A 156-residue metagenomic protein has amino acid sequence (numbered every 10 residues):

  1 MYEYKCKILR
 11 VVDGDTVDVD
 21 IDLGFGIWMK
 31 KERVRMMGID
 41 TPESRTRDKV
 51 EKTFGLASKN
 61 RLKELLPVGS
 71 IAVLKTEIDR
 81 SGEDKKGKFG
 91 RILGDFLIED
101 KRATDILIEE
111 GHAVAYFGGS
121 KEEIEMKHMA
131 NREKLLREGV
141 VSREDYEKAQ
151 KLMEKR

Functional and structural regions predicted by a protein language model:
M1-R156: Small beta-barrel nucleic-acid-binding modules, primarily SNase/OB-fold domains and secondarily Tudor-like barrels
